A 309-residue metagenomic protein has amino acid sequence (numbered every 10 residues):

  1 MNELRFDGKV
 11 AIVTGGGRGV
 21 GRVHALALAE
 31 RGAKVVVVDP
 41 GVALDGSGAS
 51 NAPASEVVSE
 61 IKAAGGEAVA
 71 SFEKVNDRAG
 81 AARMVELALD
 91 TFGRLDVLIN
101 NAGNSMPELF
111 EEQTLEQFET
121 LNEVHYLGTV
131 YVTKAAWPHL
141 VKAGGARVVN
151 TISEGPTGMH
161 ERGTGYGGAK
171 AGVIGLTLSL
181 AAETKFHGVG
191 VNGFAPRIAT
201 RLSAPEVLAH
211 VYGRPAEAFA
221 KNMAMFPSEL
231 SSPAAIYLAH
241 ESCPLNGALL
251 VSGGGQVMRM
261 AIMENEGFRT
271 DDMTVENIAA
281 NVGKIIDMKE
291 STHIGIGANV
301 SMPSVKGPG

Functional and structural regions predicted by a protein language model:
E3-V37: Canonical Rossmann dinucleotide-binding motif of NAD(H)/NADP(H)-dependent dehydrogenases/reductases, specifically
K9, G66-E67, R94-L95, L140-S153 (+2 more regions): Active-site loop of short-chain dehydrogenase/reductase
N51, S55, S71-E86, L115: The beta1-alpha1 cofactor-binding region of Rossmann-like NAD(H)/NADP(H)-dependent oxidoreductases
I61, L109-F110, T114-E119: Substrate-binding pocket helix/loop in short-chain dehydrogenase/reductase
T133-K134, L178: A short, exposed helix-loop element centered on a Lys and neighboring polar residues
V141-K142, R147-F186, A195-A224, G254-Q256: Catalytic loop of short-chain dehydrogenase/reductase
R214-P308: C-terminal helical subdomain
